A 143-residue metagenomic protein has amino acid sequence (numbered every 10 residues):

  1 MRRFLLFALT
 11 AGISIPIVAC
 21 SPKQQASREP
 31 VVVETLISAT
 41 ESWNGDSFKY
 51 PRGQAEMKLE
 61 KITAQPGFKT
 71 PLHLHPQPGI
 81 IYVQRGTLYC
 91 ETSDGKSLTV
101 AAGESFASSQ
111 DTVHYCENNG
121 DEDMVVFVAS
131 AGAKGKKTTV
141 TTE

Functional and structural regions predicted by a protein language model:
R2-T10: Sec-dependent signal peptide recognition, specifically the positively charged N-region followed immediately by
F4-L5, I17-K58, A107, T141-E143: A short, N-terminal "cap"/entry segment at the start of jelly-roll beta-barrel domains of the cupin/DSBH fold
T10-V18: Hydrophobic h-region of N-terminal signal peptides that target proteins for export in Gram-negative bacteria
P51-A55, G67-I80: A short beta-loop-beta micro-motif enriched in histidine and acidic residues
A64, D94-D111: Short acidic-glycine-tyrosine-enriched beta hairpin
K69-P71, Y89, F106, Q110-C116: Histidine-centered metal-chelating micro-motifs
H75-D94: Glycine- and acidic-residue-biased ligand/ion/polar-headgroup-sensing regions
D111-K136: Ligand-binding loop in jelly-roll beta-barrel domains
